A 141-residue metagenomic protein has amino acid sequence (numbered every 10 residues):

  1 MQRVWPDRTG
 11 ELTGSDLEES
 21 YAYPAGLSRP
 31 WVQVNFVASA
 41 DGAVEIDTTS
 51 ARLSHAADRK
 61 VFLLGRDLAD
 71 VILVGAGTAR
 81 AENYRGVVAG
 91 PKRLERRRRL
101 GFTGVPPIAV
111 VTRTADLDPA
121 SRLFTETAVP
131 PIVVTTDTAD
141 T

Functional and structural regions predicted by a protein language model:
M1-A40, V44-T141: Active-site ligand-binding patch in enzyme domains
